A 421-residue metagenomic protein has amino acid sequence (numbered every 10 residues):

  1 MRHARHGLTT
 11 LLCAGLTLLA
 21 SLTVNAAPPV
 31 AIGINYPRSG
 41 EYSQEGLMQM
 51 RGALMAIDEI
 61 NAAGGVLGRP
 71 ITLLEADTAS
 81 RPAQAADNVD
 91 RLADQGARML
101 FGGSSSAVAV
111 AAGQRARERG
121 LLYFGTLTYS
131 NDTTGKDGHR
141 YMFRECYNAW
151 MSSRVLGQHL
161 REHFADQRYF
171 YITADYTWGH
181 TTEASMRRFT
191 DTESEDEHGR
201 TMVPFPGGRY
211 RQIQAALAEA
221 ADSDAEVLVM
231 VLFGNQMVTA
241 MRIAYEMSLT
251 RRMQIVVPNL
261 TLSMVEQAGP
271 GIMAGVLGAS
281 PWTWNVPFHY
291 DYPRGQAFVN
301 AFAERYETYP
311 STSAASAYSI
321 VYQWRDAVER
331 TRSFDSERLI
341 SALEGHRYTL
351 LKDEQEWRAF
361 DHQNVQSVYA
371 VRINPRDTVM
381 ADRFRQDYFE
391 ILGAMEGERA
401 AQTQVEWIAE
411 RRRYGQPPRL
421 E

Functional and structural regions predicted by a protein language model:
T9-S21: Bacterial N-terminal signal peptides
P29-L54, A76-A83, S104-S105, D175-H180 (+2 more regions): Extracytoplasmic "Venus flytrap"
V30, A274, R347, L351-E421: Solvent-exposed, acidic/polar segments of extracytosolic/periplasmic ligand-binding ectodomains
A31, Q44-R51, A63-G135, E145 (+2 more regions): Beta-alpha junction/loop-to-helix N-cap segments that form part of ligand/metal-binding clefts
T78, F124, S130-N131, T250-M273 (+1 more regions): Venus flytrap/periplasmic-binding-protein-like
L92-S104, F124-T126, R168-T173, D224-G234 (+3 more regions): Periplasmic-binding protein-like
N131-D132, H139-E246, F288-P293: Extracellular/periplasmic Venus flytrap/periplasmic-binding protein
G234, T239, P287-G345: Extracellular/periplasmic ligand-binding modules, especially the Venus flytrap/periplasmic-binding
